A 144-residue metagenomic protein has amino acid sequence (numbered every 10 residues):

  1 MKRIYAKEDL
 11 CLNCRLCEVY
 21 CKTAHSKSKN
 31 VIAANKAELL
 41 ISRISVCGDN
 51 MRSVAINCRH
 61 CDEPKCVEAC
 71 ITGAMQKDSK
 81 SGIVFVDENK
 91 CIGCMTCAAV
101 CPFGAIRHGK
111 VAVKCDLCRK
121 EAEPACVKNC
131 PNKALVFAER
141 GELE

Functional and structural regions predicted by a protein language model:
M1-E144: Non-ligating segments of multi-cofactor redox enzymes
